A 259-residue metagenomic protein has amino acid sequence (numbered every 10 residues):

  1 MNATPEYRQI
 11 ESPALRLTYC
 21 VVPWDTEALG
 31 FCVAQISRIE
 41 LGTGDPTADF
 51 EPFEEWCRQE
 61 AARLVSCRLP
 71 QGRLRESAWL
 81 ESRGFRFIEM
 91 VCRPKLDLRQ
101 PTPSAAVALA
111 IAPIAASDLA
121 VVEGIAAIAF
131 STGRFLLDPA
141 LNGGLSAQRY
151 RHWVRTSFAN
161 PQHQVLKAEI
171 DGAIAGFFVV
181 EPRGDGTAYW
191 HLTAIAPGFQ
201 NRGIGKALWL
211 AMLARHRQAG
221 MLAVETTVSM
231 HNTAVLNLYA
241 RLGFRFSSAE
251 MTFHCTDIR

Functional and structural regions predicted by a protein language model:
M1-R58, R73: N-terminal charged segments
Y19-T26, F135-R149, R155-I195: A conserved beta-strand-loop-helix scaffold within acyl/acetyltransferase catalytic domains
V22-R38, I88-V91, P182-H191, Q200 (+1 more regions): A conserved beta-turn-beta hairpin within the catalytic core of GNAT-like acetyltransferases that forms part
A34-P46, P70, T193-N201, V228-S229: A short, internal acetyl-CoA/4′-phosphopantetheine-binding micro-motif in the GNAT/acyltransferase core
L41-S117, E250-C255: Acyl-donor-binding surface of acyltransferase catalytic domains
G44-E55, L192-I195, N201-Q218, N237-R241: Conserved acetyl-CoA-binding loop-helix of GNAT-fold acetyltransferases
G72-F87, R202, K206, M230-S248: Conserved active-site alpha-helix within GNAT-family acetyltransferase domains
A110-G133: A short beta-loop-alpha structural element at the N-terminal edge of CoA-dependent acyl/N-acetyltransferase catalytic
